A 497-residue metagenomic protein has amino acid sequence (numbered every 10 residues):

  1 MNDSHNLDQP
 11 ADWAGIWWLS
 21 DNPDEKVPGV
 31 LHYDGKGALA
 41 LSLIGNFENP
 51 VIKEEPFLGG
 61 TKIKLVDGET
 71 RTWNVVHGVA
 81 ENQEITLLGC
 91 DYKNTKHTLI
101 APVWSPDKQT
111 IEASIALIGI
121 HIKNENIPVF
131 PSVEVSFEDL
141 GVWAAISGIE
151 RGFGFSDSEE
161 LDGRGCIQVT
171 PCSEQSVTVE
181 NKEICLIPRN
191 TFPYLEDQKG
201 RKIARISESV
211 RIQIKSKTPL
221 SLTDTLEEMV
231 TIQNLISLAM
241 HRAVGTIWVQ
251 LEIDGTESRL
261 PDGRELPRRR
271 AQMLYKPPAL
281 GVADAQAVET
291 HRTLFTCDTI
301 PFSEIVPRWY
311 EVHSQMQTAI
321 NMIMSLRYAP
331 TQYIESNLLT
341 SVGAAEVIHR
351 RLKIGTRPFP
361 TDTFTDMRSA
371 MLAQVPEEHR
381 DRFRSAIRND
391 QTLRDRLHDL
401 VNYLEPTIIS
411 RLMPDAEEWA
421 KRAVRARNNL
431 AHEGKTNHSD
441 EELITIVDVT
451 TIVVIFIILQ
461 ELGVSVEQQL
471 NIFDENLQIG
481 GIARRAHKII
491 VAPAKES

Functional and structural regions predicted by a protein language model:
M1-A243, I472: Long, contiguous, compositionally biased segments that the model treats as domain-scale units
D3, D8, D12, D21-D24 (+24 more regions): Acidic-enriched, low-complexity/disordered segments with a strong bias for Aspartate over Glutamate
G45, L260-S497: Amphipathic, oligomerization/interface secondary-structure segments
T61, T70-T72, T86, T95-T98 (+20 more regions): Residue-identity detector for threonine
A204-T299: Internal metal/ion-chelating core segments
